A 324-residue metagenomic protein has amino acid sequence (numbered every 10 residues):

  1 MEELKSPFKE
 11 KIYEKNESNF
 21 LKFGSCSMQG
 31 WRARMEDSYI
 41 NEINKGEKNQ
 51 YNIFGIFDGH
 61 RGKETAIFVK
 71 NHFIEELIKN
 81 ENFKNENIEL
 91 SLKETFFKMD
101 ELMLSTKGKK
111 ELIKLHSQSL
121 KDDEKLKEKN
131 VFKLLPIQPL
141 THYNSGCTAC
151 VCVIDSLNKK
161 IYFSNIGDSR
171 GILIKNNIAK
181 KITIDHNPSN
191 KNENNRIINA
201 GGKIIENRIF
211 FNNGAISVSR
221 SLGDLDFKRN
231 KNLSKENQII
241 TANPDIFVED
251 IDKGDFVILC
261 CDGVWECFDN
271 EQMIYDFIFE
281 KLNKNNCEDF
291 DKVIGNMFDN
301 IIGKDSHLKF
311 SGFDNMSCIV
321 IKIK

Functional and structural regions predicted by a protein language model:
M1-K324: PP2C/PPM-type serine/threonine phosphatase catalytic domain
